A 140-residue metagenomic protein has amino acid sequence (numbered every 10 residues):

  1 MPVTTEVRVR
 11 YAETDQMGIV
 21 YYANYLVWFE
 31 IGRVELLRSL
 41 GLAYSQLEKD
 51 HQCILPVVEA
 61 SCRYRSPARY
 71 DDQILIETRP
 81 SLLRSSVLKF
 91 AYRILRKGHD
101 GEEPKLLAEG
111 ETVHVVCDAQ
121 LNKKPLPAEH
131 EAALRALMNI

Functional and structural regions predicted by a protein language model:
M1-V57, D118-I140: Hot-dog-fold acyl-thioester-processing enzymes
V3-T5, A68-Q73, S81-I140: HotDog/MaoC-like acyl-thioester-processing domains
R8, S61, V113: Short aromatic/hydrophobic contact patches that present stacked aromatics for nucleic-acid/ligand binding
T14, T78, T112: Ser/Thr-centric signal marking residues that sit in or immediately flank functional binding/regulatory motifs
L36-K89, K105: Hydrophobic beta-strand-centered segment that forms part of the acyl-chain substrate-binding groove
